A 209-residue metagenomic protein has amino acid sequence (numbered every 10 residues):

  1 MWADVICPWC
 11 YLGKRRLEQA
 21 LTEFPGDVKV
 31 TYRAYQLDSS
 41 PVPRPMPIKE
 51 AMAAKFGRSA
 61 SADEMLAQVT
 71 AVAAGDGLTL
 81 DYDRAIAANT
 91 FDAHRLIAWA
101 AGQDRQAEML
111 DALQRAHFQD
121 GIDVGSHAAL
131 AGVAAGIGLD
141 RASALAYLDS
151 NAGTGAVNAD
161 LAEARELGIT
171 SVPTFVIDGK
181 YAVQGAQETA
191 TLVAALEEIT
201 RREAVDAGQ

Functional and structural regions predicted by a protein language model:
M1-W2, W9-V28, Y32, A98 (+1 more regions): C-terminal cap of thioredoxin/glutaredoxin-like
K14-H117, D206-Q209: Structural alpha/beta surface segment adjacent to cysteine/selenocysteine redox centers across thiol/disulfide enzymes
